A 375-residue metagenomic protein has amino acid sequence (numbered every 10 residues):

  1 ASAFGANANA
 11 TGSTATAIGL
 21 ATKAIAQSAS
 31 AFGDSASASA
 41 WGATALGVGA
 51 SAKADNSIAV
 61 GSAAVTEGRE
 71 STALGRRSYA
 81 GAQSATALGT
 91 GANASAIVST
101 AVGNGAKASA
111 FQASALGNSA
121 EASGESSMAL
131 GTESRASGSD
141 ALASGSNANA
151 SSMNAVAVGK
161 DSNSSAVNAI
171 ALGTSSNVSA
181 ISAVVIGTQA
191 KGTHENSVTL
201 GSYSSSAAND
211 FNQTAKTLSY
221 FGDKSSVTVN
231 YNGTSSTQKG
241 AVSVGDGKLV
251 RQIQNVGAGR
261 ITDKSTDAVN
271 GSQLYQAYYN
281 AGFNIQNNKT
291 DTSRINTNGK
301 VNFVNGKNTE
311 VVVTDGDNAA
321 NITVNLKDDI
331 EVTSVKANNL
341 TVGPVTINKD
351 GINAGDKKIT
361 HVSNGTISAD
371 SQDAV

Functional and structural regions predicted by a protein language model:
A1-T228, S236-K239: Periodic small-residue-enriched repeat registers in elongated scaffold domains
N196-S197, G240-S243, N270-Q273, N305-D315 (+2 more regions): Extracellular disulfide-bonded cysteine-rich modules/repeats
Y203-D210, K248-V250, G257-I261, Y279-A281 (+3 more regions): Acidic glycine-/aspartate-rich tracts in secreted/extracellular proteins
Y231-S236, D246, Q254-N255: C-terminal accessory segments
G240, A281-I322: Extracellular receptor-binding modules and their adjoining Ser/Thr/Gly/Asp/Asn-rich linkers
V242, K248, I253, G259 (+7 more regions): Low-complexity, small-hydrophobic/phenylalanine-enriched stretches that adopt extended beta/coil conformations used
T262-A268, S368-S371: Extracytoplasmic Gram-positive cell-surface binding/anchoring modules and repeats
